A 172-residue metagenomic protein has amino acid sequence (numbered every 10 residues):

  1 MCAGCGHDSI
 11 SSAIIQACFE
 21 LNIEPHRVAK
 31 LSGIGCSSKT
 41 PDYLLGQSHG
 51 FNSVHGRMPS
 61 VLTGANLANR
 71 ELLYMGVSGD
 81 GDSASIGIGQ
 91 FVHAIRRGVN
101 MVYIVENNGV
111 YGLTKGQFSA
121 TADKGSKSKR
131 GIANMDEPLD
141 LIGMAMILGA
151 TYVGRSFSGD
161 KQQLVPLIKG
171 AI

Functional and structural regions predicted by a protein language model:
M1, G6-A13, H26, G87-Q90 (+3 more regions): General structural feature for long, well-ordered alpha-helical segments within catalytic domains of soluble enzymes
M1-V54: Active-site diphosphate/adenylate-binding microenvironment
A3, G76-S78, Y152-F157: Short catalytic-loop micro-motif centered on adjacent basic/acidic residues
H7-I10, F19-I23, L67-R70, R96-N100 (+3 more regions): Generic secondary-structure signature for well-ordered alpha-helical cores
F19, G46-S48, F91-H93, S119-A120 (+1 more regions): Short, solvent-exposed amphipathic alpha-helical segments in soluble enzyme and RNA/protein-processing domains
I34-G112, Q163-P166: Thiamine diphosphate
I88-H93, L113-G125, M144: Active-site-proximal loop->helix
A120-G170: Conserved thiamine diphosphate
